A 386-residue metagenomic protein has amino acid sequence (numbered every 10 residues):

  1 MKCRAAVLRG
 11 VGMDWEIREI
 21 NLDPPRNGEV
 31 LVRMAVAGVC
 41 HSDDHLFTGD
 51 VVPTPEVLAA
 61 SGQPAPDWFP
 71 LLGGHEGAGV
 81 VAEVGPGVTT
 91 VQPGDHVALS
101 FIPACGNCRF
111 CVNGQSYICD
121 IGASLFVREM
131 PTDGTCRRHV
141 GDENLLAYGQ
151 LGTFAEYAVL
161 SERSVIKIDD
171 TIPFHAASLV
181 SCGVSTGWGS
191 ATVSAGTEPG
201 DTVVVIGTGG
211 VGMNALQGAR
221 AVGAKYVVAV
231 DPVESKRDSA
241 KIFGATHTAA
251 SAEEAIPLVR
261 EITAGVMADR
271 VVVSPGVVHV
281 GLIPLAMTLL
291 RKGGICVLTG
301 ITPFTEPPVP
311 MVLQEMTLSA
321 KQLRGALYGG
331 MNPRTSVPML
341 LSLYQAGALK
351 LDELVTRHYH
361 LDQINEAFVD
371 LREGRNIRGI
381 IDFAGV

Functional and structural regions predicted by a protein language model:
M1, E253-E254, E261, P284-T288 (+2 more regions): C-terminal hydrophobic helical "lid"/dimerization subdomain of Rossmann-like NAD(P)H-dependent oxidoreductases
M1-A78, G152-L160, S164, A384-V386: Short N-terminal strand-loop motif that marks the start of NAD(P)H/FAD-dependent oxidoreductase cofactor-binding domains
D23-A37, V52-V112, Y117, L125 (+1 more regions): Glycine-rich beta-strand-centered segment in the early N-terminal region that forms part of a ligand/cofactor-binding
V36, S100, V272-S274, F383: Short, well-ordered coil/turn residues at beta-beta hairpins and beta-strand->alpha-helix junctions within
C40, E56-P66, F101-R163: Cysteine-cluster motifs in flexible loop/terminal segments that predominantly coordinate metals
G94, G200, A245, M267-D269 (+2 more regions): Local beta-strand N-terminus motif with an aromatic residue
E156-Y157, R163-V165, D169-P257: Mid-domain Rossmann-like dinucleotide-binding core that forms the NAD(H)/NADP(H) cofactor-binding site
A195-E198, V222, E234-Q322: Glycine-rich cofactor phosphate-binding loops and adjacent beta1-alpha1 units of small-molecule cofactor enzyme domains
